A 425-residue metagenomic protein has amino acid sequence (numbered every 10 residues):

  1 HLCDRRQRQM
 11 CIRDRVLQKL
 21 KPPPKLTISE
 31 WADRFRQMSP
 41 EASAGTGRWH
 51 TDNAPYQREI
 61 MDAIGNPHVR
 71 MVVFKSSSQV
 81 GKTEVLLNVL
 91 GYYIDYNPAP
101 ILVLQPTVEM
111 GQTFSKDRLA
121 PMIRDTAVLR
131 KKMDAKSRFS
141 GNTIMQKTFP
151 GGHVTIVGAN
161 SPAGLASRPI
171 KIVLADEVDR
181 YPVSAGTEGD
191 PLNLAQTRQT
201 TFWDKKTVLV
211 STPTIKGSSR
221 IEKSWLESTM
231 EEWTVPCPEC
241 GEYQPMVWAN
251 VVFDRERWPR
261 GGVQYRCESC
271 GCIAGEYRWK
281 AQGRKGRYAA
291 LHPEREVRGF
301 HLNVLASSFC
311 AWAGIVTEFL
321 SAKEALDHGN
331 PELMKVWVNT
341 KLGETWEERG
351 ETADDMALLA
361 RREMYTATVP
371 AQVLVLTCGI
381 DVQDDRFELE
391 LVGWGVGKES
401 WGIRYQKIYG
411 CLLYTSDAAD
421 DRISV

Functional and structural regions predicted by a protein language model:
H1-R8, Y414-V425: Single conserved hydrophobic/aromatic residue that forms the stacking wall/gate of nucleotide- or nucleobase-binding
Q9-L376, I380, D385-F387: Phosphate/NTP-binding elements of NTP-utilizing enzymes
D190-L192, L412-S416: Well-ordered, non-membrane alpha-helical segments in soluble/globular domains
V382-L413: Metal-dependent catalytic core segments for phosphate chemistry
